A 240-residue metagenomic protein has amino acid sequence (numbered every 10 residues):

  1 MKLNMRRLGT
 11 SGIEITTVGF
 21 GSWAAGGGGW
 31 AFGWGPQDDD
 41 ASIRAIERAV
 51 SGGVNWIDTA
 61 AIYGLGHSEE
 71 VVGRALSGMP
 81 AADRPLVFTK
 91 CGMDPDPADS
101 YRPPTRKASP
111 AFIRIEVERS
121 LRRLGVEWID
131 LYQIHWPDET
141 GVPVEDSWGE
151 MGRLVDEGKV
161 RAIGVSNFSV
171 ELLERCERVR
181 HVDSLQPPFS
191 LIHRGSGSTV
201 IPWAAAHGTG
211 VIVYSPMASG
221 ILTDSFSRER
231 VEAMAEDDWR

Functional and structural regions predicted by a protein language model:
M1-L86: N-terminal binding-site loop/beta-alpha segment at the start of enzyme catalytic domains that lines or forms
M5, I46, E69, G73 (+4 more regions): Generic structural signal for well-ordered alpha-helices, preferentially at hydrophobic/aromatic core positions
L8, F20, S42, I57 (+8 more regions): Conserved, mostly hydrophobic/aromatic
T10, A75-L86, L121-G125, V155 (+1 more regions): Acidic (Asp/Glu)-rich catalytic clusters
G27-D40, D99-R114, E139: Active-site mouth loops of central-metabolism enzymes
G35-A49, A108-L124, N167-R175: Short, acidic/polar
L121-T140: Active-site groove signature of glycoside hydrolases
P137-R240: Beta/alpha (TIM)-barrel catalytic core signal, keyed to glycine-rich beta->alpha loops juxtaposed to Asp/Glu that bind
